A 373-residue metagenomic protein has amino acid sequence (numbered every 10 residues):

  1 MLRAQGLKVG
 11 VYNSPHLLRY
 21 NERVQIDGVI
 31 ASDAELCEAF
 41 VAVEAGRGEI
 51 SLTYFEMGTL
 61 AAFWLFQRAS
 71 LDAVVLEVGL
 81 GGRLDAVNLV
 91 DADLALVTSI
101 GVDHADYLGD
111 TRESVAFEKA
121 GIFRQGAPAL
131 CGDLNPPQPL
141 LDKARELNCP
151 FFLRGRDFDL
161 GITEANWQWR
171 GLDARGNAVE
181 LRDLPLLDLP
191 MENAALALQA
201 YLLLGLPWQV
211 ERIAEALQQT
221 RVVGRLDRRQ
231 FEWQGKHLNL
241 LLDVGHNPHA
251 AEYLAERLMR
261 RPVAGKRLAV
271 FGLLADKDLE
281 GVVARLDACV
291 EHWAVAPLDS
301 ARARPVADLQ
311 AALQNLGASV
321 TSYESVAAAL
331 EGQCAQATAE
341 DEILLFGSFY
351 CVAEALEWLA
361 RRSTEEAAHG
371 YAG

Functional and structural regions predicted by a protein language model:
R3-V90, D106-L108, S114: ATP-dependent carboxylate-amine ligase catalytic core
Y12, L130-D133, R145-E164, L184-D188 (+6 more regions): Beta-strand->loop->alpha-helix junctions that form or flank phosphate-binding loops in nucleotide-handling enzymes
S32-L36, I162-V179: Acidic-glycine-rich active-site phosphate/pyrophosphate-binding loop
A62, L140-A144, Q333: Aromatic/hydrophobic pocket-lining residues that form π-stacking "cages" and hydrophobic walls in ligand
R68, A73-L76, D85-L96, I100-H104 (+2 more regions): Nucleotide phosphate-binding/pyrophosphate-handling subdomain across enzymes that bind or process nucleotide phosphates
L80-L84, V90-N148, L279-G281: Conserved catalytic-core segment of NTP-binding enzymes
V90-D91, E113, L206, L238 (+1 more regions): ATP-dependent carboxylate-amine ligase
